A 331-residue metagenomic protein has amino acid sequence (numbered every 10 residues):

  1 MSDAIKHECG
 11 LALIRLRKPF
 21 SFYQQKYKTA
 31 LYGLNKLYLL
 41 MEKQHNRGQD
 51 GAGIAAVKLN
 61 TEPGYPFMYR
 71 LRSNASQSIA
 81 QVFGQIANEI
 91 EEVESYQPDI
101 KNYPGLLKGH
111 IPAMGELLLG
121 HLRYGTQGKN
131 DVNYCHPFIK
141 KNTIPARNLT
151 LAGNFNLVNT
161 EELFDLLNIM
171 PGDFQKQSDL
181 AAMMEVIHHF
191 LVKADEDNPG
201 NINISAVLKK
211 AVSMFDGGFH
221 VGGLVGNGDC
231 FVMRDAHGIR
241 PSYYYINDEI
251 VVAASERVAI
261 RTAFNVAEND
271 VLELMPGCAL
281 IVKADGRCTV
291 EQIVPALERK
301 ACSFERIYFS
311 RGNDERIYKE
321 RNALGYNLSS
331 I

Functional and structural regions predicted by a protein language model:
M1-P276, I281-I331: Conserved short alpha-helical segments that host acidic/polar catalytic motifs at enzyme active sites
